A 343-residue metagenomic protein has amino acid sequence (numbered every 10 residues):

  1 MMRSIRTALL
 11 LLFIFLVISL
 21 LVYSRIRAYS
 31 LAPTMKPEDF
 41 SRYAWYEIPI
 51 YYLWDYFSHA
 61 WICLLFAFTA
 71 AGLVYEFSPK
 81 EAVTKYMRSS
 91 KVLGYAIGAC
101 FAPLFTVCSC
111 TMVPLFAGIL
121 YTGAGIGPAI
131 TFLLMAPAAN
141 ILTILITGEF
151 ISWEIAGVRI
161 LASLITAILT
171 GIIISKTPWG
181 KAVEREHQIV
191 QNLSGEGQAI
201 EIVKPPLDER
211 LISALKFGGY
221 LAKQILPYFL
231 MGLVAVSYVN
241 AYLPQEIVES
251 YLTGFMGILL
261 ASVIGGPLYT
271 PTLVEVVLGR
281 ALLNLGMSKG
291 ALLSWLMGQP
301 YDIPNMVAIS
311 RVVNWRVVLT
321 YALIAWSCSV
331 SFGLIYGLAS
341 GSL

Functional and structural regions predicted by a protein language model:
M1-W61, L193-A222: Hydrophobic transmembrane alpha-helices of multi-pass solute/ion transporters
M2-A28, G94, G148, S152-I200 (+1 more regions): Juxtamembrane and boundary regions of transmembrane helices in multi-pass small-molecule transporters and channels
K36-T106, C110-V113, E209-P267, V276 (+1 more regions): Membrane-embedded alpha-helical segments and adjacent helix-loop junctions characteristic of multi-pass solute
I62, F66, C110-V113, T143-I144 (+5 more regions): Alpha-helical transmembrane segments and their lipid-water interface positions in multi-pass membrane proteins
I62, R88, T131-L134, L161-A162 (+4 more regions): Internal alpha-helical transmembrane segments of multi-pass membrane proteins, especially GPCRs
A71, Y75, F105, T166-I174 (+5 more regions): Alpha-helical transmembrane segments of multipass membrane proteins
A102-I160, N240-V318: Membrane-interfacial helix-loop connectors
A129, H187-G195, G218, S288: Alpha-helical transmembrane segments and their immediate interhelical/interface regions in integral membrane proteins
